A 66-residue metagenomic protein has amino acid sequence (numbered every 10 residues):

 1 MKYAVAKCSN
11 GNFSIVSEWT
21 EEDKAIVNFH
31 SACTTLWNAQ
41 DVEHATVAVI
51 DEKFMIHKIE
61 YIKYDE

Functional and structural regions predicted by a protein language model:
M1-I15, H44: Short aromatic-glycine-(Arg/Gly/Cys) micro-motifs in beta-strand/loop hairpins
M1-Y3, E22, L36, V42: Short, intrinsically disordered, low-complexity terminal segments
K2, N12, N28, E60-K63: Intrinsically disordered, low-complexity N-terminal regions enriched in serine/proline/glycine with scattered basic
A6-C8, W19, I50: Predominantly extracellular/luminal cell-surface or secreted proteins
G11-V27: A short, exposed loop/beta-hairpin motif centered on an aromatic-Gly-Thr core
S31-E66: Short, mixed-charge low-complexity intrinsically disordered segments
